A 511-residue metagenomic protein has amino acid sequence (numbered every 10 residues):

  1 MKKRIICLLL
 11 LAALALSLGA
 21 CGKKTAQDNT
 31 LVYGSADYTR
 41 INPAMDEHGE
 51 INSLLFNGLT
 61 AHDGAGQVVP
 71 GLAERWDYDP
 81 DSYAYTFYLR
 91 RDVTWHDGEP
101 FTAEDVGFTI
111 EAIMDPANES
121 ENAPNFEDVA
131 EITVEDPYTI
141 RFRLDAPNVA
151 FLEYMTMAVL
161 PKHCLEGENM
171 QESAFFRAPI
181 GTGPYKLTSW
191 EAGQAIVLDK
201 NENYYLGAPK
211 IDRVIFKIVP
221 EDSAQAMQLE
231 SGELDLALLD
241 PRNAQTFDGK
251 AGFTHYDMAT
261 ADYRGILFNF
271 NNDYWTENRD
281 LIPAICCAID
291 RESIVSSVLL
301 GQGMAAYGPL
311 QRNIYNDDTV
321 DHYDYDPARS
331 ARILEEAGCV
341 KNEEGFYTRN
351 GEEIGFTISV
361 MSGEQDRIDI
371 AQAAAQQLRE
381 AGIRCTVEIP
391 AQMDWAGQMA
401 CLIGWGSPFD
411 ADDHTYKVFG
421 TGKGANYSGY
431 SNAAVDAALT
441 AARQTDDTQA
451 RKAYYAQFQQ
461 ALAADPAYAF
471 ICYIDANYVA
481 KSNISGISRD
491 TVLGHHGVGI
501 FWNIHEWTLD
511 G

Functional and structural regions predicted by a protein language model:
G34-P80, E111, I180: N-terminal lobe/hinge region of extracytoplasmic solute-binding protein
D63, Q67, T156-P209, R213 (+4 more regions): Gly/Pro-rich hinge or "lid" segments in bacterial periplasmic/extracellular proteins
E74-E119, R141, W275: Aromatic- and charge-enriched surface segment that lines or borders ligand/interaction sites
D77, D81, A123-L165: Surface-exposed binding/hinge segments that line and control ligand-binding clefts or catalytic entry sites
R90, D199-Y204, T260-A284, A288 (+3 more regions): A bilobed periplasmic-binding-protein/Venus flytrap-type ligand-binding module shared by bacterial periplasmic
E191, A288-D318, D366-A375, W395-G511: Detector for C-terminal structural segments
N201-F247, R384-T386: Ligand-site clamp/hinge motif
E277-A373, Q457: Append "and occasionally in soluble cytosolic enzymes with long acidic Gly/Pro-rich linkers
